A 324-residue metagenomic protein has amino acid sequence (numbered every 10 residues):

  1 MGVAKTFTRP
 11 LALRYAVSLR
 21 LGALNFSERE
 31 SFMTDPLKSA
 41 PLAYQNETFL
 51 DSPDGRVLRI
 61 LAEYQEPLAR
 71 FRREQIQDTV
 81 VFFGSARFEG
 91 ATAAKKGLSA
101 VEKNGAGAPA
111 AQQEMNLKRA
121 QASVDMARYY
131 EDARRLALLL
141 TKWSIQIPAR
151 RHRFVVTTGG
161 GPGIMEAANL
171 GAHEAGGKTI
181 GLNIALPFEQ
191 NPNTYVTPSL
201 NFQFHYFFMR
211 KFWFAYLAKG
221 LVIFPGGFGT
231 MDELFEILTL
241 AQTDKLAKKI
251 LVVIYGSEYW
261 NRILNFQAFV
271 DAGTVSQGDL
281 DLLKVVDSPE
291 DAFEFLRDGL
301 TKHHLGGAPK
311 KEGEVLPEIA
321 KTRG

Functional and structural regions predicted by a protein language model:
G2, R9-L24: N-terminal polybasic/positive-inside topogenic patches
K5, N25-E30: Intrinsically disordered, low-complexity polyampholyte segments enriched for Lys and acidic residues
R29-A43, E47-L182: Glycine-rich beta-alpha loop segments
G97-S99, H173-E174, E236-A241, A268-D271 (+1 more regions): Short, solvent-exposed amphipathic alpha-helical segments in soluble enzyme and RNA/protein-processing domains
A137, R153, L282-D287, A292-R297: Amphipathic alpha-helical packing elements
E166-A167, R262, F295: Phosphate- and divalent-cation-binding pockets in alpha/beta enzyme and binding domains that engage nucleotide-derived
L186-V285, D291-A292: Conserved phosphate- and dinucleotide-binding cores of soluble alpha/beta proteins, encompassing both enzyme active
L296-G324: C-terminal amphipathic helix plus adjacent low-complexity, charged tail appended to glycosyltransferase catalytic
